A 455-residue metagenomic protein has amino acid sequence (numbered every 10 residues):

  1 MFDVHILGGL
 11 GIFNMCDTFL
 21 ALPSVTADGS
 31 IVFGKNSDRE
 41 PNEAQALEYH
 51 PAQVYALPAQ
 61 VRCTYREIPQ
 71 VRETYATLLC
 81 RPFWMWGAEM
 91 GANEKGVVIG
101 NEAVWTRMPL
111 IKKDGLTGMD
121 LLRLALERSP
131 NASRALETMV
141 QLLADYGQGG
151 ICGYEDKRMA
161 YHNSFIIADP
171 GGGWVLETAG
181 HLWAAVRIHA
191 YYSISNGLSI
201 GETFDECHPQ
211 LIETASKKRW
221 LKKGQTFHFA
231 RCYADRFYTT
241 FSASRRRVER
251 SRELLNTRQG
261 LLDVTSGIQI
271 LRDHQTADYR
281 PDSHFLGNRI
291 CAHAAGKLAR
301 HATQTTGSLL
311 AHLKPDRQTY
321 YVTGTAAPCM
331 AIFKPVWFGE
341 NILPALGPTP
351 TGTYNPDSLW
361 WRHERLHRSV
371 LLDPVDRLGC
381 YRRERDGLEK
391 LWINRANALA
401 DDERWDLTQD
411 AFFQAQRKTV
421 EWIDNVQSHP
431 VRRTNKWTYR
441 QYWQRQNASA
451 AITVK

Functional and structural regions predicted by a protein language model:
F2-N14: Short, Lys/Arg-enriched N-terminal segments with co-localized hydrophobic residues within the first ~10-30 amino acids
F13-G118, T138-L262, T319-Y321: A contiguous strand-loop segment
I111, L121-R128: Second-shell loop/turn segments in exported
R128-L136: Short, charged, surface-exposed loops that flank catalytic or proteolytic processing sites
A135-A144, T265-H274: Short, well-structured alpha-helical segments that form the helix of a local strand-helix-strand
L271-H301: Short N-terminal edge-element motif at the start of the domain
I290-A411: Substrate-recognition/cap regions that form aromatic- and gly/pro-loop-enriched pockets for small-molecule ligands
E389-K455: Histidine-centered catalytic/metal-binding microenvironments
